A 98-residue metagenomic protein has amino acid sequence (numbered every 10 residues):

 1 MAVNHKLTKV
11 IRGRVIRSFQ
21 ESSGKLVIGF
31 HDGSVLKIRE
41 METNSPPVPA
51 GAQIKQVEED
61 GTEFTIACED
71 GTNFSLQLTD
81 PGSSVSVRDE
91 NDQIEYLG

Functional and structural regions predicted by a protein language model:
M1-G98: Surface-exposed, interaction-prone regions used to assemble/regulate multi-protein complexes
